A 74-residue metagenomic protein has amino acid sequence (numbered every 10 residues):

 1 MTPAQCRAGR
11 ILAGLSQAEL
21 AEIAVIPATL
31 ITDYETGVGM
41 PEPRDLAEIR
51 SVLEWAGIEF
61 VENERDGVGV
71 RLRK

Functional and structural regions predicted by a protein language model:
M1, M40, R44-A47, R65: Residues at secondary-structure transition points
P3-C6, T32, E64: Mobile acidic interaction elements
A4-E19: Short basic helix-loop element that most often maps to the first helix and adjoining turn of HTH DNA-binding modules
V25-P41: Recognition helix of helix-turn-helix/homeodomain-like DNA-binding domains that insert into the DNA major groove
R44-V61: DNA major-groove recognition helix of helix-turn-helix/homeodomain DNA-binding modules
I58-K74: Helix-turn-helix/homeodomain-like alpha-helical modules used for DNA recognition and transcription-factor dimerization
